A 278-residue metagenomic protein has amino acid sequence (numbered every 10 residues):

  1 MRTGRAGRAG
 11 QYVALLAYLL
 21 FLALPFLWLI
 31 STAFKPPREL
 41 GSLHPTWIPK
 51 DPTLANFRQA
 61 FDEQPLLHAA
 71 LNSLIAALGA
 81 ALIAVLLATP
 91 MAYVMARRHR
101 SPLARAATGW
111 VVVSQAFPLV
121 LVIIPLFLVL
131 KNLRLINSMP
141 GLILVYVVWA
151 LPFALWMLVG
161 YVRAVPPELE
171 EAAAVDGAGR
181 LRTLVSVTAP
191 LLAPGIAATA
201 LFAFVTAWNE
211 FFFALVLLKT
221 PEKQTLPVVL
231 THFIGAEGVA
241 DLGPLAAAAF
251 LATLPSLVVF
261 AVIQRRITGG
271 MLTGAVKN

Functional and structural regions predicted by a protein language model:
M1-R5: Short, Lys/Arg-rich, polar N-terminal cytosolic tail immediately upstream of the first transmembrane signal-anchor
R8-N278: A structural signal for multi-pass alpha-helical bundles of membrane permease subunits that mediate small-molecule
